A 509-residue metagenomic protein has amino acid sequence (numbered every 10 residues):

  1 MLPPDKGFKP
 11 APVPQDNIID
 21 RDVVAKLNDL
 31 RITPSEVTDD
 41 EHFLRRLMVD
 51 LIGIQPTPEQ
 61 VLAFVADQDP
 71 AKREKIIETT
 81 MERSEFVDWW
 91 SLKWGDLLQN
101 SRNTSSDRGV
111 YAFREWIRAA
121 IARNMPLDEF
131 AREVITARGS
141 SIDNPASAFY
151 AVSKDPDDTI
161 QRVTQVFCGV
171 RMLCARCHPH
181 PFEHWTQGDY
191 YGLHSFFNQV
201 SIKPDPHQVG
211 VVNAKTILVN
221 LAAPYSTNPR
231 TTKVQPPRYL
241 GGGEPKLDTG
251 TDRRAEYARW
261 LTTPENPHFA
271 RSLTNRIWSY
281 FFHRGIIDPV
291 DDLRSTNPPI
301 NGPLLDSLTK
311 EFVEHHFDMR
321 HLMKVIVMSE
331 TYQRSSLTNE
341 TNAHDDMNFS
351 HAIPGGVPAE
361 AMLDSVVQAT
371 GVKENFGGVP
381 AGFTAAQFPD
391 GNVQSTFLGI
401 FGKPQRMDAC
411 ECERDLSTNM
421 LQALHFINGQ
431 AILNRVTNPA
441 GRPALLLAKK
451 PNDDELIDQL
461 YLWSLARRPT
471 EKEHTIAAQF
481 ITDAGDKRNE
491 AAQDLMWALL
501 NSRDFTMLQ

Functional and structural regions predicted by a protein language model:
M1-P10: Extended acidic/polar, glycine-enriched regions that form or flank non-catalytic beta-rich accessory modules
K6-G7, V393, A431, F505: Generic "edge-of-domain/loop-turn" microfeature
V13-E85, L97-G377, E411-E413, L433-A492 (+2 more regions): Primarily short, surface-exposed interaction patches in extracytoplasmic proteins
D88: Metal- or metallocofactor-binding catalytic centers and their adjacent structured scaffolds across diverse enzyme
N198, Y332, G391-V393, R406 (+2 more regions): Short, glycine-/Ser/Thr-/acidic-enriched flexible segments
T370-K373, G377-V379, T384-G391, F397-K403 (+1 more regions): Long, His/Glu/Asp-enriched segments that create or flank divalent metal/ion-associated functional microenvironments
